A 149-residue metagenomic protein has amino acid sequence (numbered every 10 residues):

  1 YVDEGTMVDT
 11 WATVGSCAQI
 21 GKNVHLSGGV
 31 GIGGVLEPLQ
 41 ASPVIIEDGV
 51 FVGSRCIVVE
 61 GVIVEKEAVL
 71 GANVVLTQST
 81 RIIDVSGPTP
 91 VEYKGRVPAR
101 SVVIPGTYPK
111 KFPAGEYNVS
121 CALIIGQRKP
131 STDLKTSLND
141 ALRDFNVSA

Functional and structural regions predicted by a protein language model:
Y1-K111, I124: Structural signal for interior beta-strand "rungs" in well-ordered beta-sheet cores of soluble enzyme domains
K94, A99-S101, P105-A149: Terminal amphipathic alpha-helical/low-complexity segments used for targeting or macromolecular assembly
